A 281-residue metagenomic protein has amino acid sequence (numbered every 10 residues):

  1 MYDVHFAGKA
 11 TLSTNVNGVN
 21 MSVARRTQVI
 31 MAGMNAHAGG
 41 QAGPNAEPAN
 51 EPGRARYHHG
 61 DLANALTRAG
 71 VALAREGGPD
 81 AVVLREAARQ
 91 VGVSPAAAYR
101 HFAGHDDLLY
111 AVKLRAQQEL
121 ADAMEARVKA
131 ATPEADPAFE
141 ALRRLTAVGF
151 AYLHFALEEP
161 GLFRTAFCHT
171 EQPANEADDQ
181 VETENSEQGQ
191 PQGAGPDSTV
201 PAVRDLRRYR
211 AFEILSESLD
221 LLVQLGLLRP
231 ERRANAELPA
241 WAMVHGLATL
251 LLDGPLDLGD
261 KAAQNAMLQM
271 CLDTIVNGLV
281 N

Functional and structural regions predicted by a protein language model:
M1-N50, Y209-E213, E217-L225, T249 (+1 more regions): C-terminal peripheral helix-coil segments that are non-catalytic and often amphipathic
Y2-H5, T11-G77, L84-E86, Q90 (+2 more regions): Basic, helix-initiating cap at the start of DNA-binding domains
G60-V71, R75, D80-A81, G92 (+5 more regions): An amphipathic alpha-helix adjacent to DNA-recognition modules
S94-A96: Key DNA-contact positions within bacterial/archaeal DNA-binding proteins
E125-L162, S186-A194, V203, R208-Y209 (+1 more regions): Hydrophobic alpha-helical connector segments
F139, N175-L227, A234-P239, A262 (+1 more regions): Amphipathic alpha-helical packing segments from all-alpha helical-bundle domains
L157-S198, T249-D257: Amphipathic alpha-helical segments used for helix-helix packing
